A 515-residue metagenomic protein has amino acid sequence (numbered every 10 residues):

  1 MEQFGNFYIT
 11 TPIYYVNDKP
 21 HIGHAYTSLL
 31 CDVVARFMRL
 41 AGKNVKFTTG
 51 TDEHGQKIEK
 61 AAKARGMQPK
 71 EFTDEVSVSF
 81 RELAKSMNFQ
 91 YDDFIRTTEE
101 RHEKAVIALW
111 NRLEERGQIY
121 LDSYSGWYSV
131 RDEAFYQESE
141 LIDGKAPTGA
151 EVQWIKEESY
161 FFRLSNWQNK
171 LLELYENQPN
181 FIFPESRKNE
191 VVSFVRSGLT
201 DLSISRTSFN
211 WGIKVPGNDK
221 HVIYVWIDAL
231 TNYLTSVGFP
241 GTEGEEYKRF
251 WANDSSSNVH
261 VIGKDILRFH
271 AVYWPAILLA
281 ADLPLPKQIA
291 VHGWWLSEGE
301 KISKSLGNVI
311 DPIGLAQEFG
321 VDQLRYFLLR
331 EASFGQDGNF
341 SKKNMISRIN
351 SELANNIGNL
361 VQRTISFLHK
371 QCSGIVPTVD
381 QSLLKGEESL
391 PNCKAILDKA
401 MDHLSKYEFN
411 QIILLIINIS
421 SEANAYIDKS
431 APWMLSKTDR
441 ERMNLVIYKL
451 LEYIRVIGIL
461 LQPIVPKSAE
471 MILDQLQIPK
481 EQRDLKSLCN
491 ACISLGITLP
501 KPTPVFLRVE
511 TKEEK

Functional and structural regions predicted by a protein language model:
M1-N6, K46-G50, R101, D122-W127 (+4 more regions): Basic, alpha-helical terminal appendages of large translation-related enzymes
E2-L121: N-terminal Rossmann-like or analogous alpha/beta NTP/dinucleotide-binding catalytic cores that position adenine
E2-T49, R101-A105, T148, V152-K370 (+2 more regions): Structured secondary-structure scaffolds
V33, E71-E82, N356-R363, A395 (+2 more regions): A non-catalytic, amphipathic alpha-helix used as a structural packing/dimerization or gating element in enzyme scaffolds
M87-R96, E114-W127, S139-E140, W154-I155 (+3 more regions): Short secondary-structure capping/junction motifs at helix and strand boundaries
R116-Q168, L172: Cys/His-rich short segments
L267, L328-E331, G335, N344 (+3 more regions): Active-site-proximal binding-pocket segments
I349, L353-N356, L360, K385 (+4 more regions): Amphipathic alpha-helix face/heptad-repeat signature
